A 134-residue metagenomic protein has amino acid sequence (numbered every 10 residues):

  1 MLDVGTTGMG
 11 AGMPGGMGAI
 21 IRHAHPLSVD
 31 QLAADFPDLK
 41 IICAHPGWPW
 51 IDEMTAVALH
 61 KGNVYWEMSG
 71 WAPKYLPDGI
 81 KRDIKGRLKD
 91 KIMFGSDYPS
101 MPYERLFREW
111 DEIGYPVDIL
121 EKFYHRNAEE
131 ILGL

Functional and structural regions predicted by a protein language model:
M1-M93: Catalytic pocket-lining loop regions of alpha/beta-barrel enzymes, especially the amidohydrolase/enolase/GH5 lineages
V29, Y98-P99: Long, contiguous hydrophobic alpha-helical segments, chiefly transmembrane helices and signal peptides
H45, W66, D97, L120 (+1 more regions): Conserved, mostly hydrophobic/aromatic
L88-M93, M101-L134: Mid-to-C-terminal alpha-helical segments outside catalytic/metal-binding sites
